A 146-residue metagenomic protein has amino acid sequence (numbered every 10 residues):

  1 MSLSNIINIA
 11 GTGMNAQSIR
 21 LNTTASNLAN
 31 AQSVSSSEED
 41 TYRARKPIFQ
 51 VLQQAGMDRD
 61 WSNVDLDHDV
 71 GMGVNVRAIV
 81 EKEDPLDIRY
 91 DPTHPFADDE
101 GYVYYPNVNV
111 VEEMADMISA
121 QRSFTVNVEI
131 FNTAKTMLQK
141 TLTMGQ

Functional and structural regions predicted by a protein language model:
M1-Q146: Amphipathic alpha-helical polymerization modules
